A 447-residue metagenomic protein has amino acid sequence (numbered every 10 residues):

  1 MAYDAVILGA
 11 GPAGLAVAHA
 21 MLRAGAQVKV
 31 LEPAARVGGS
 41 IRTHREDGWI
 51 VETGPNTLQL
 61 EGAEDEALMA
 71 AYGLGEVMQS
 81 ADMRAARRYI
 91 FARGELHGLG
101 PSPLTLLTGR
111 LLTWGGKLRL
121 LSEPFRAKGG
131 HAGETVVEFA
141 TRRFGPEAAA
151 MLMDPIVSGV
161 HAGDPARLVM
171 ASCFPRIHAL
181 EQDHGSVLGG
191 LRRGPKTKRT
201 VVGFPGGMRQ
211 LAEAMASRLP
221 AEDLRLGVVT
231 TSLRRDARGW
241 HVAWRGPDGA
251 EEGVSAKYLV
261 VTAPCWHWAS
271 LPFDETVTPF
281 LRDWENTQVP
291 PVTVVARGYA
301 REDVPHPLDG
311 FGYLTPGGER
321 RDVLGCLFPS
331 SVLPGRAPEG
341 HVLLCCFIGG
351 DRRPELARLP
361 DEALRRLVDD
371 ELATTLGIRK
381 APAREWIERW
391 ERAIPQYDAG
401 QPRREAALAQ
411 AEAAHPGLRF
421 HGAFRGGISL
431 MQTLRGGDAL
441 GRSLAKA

Functional and structural regions predicted by a protein language model:
Y3-V30: N-terminal Rossmann-like FAD-binding beta1-loop-alpha1 element of flavoenzymes
A5, A26-V28, L259, P382-E385: Hydrophobic anchor at the start of a short beta-strand that flanks the dinucleotide cofactor-binding loop
A13, R36, W266: Conserved Rossmann-like nucleotide-cofactor binding loop
L22-E46: Glycine-rich FAD pyrophosphate-binding loop
A24, V228-L344, D351-A357, E362 (+2 more regions): Mid-domain catalytic core of redox enzymes that form a hydrophobic substrate pocket/lid adjacent to a catalytic redox
D47-A127: Dinucleotide-binding Rossmann-like beta1-alpha1 core, especially the glycine-rich loop that anchors the ADP
G100-L104, L308-G310, G325-A447: Conserved flavin/dinucleotide-binding core of flavoenzymes
L120-L233: Active-site/ligand-binding neighborhood in enzyme catalytic cores
